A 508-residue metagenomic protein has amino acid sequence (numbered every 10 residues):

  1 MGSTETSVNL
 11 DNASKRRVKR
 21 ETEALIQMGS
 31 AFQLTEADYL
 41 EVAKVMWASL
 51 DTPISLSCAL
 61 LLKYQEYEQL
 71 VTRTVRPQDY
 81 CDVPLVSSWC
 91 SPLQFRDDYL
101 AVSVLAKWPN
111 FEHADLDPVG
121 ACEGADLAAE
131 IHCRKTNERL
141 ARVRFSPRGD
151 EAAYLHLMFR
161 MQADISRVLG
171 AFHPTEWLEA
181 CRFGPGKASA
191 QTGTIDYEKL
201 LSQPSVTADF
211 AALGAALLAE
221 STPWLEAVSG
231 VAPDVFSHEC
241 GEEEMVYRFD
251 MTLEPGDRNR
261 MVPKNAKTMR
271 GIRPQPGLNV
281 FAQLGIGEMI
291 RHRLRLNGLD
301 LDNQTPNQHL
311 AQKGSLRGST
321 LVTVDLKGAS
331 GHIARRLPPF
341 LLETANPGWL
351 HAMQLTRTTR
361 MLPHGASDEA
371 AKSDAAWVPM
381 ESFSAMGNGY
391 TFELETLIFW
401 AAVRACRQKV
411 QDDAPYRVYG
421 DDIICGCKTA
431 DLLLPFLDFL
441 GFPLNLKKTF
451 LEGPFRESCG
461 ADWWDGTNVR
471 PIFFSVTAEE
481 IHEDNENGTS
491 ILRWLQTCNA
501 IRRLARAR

Functional and structural regions predicted by a protein language model:
M1-R260: Non-catalytic, polymerase-adjacent accessory regions of viral genome-replication enzymes
G2-V18, D38, L225-G420, I424-R508: Core nucleotidyl-transferase/polymerase catalytic module
